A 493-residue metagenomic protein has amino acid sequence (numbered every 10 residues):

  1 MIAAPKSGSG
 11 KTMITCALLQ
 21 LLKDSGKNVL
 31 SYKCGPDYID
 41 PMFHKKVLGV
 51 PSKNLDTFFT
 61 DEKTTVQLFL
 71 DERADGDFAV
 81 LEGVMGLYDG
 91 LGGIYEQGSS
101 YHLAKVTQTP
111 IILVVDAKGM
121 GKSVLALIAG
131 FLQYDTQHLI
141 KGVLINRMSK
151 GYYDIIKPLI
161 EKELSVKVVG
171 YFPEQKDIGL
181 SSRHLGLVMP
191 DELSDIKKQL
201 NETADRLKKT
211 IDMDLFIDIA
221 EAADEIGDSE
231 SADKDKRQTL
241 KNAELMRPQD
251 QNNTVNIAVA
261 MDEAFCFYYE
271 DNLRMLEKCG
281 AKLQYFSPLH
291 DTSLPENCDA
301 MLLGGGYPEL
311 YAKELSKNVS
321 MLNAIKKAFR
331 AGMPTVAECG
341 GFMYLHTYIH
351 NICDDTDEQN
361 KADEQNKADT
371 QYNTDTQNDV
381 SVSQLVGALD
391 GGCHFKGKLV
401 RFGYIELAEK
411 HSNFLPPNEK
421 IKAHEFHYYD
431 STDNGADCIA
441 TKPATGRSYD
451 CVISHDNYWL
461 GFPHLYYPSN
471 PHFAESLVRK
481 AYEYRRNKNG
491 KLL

Functional and structural regions predicted by a protein language model:
A3-M13, L19-T107, V115-G142, K150-D154: ATP-dependent carboxylate-amine ligase catalytic core
K27-N28, T254-N256, K282, L385: Residues that mark the start of a beta-strand
G121-D233, L245: Internal gly/pro-rich beta-alpha loop/helix module that stabilizes soluble enzyme cofactors or their anionic handles
D191-K236, L240-K241, L245, M261-F265 (+1 more regions): Acyltransferase
K209, N252, F265-K278, K282 (+2 more regions): C-terminal and late-domain segments of enzyme folds
E225-N252, H350-S381, N487-G490: Intrinsically disordered, low-complexity terminal tails and inter-domain linkers enriched for S/T/G/P/D/E
V255-K317, N323-A328: Phosphate-binding active sites in nucleotide-utilizing proteins
P308-N360, Y372-H411: Cysteine-nucleophile active-site neighborhood
